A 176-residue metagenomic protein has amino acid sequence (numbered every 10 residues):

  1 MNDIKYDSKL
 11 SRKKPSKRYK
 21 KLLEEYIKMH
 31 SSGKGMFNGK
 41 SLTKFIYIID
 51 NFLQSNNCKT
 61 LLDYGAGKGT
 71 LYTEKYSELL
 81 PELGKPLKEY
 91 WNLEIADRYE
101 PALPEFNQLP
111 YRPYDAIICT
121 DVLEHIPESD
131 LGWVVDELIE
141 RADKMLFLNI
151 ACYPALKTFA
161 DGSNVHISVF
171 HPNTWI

Functional and structural regions predicted by a protein language model:
M1-Y114, G132-V135, R141, C152 (+1 more regions): Conserved N-terminal segment of class I S-adenosyl-L-methionine
I118: A conserved beta-strand element that flanks and buttresses the S-adenosyl-L-methionine
V122-H125: Hydrophobic adenine-recognition pocket in adenosine-nucleotide-binding enzymes
P127-L131: Short N-terminal helix/helix-N-cap motif within the alpha/beta-hydrolase-1
K144-F147: Short glycine-centered segments of the SAM/dcSAM-binding site in methyltransferase folds
